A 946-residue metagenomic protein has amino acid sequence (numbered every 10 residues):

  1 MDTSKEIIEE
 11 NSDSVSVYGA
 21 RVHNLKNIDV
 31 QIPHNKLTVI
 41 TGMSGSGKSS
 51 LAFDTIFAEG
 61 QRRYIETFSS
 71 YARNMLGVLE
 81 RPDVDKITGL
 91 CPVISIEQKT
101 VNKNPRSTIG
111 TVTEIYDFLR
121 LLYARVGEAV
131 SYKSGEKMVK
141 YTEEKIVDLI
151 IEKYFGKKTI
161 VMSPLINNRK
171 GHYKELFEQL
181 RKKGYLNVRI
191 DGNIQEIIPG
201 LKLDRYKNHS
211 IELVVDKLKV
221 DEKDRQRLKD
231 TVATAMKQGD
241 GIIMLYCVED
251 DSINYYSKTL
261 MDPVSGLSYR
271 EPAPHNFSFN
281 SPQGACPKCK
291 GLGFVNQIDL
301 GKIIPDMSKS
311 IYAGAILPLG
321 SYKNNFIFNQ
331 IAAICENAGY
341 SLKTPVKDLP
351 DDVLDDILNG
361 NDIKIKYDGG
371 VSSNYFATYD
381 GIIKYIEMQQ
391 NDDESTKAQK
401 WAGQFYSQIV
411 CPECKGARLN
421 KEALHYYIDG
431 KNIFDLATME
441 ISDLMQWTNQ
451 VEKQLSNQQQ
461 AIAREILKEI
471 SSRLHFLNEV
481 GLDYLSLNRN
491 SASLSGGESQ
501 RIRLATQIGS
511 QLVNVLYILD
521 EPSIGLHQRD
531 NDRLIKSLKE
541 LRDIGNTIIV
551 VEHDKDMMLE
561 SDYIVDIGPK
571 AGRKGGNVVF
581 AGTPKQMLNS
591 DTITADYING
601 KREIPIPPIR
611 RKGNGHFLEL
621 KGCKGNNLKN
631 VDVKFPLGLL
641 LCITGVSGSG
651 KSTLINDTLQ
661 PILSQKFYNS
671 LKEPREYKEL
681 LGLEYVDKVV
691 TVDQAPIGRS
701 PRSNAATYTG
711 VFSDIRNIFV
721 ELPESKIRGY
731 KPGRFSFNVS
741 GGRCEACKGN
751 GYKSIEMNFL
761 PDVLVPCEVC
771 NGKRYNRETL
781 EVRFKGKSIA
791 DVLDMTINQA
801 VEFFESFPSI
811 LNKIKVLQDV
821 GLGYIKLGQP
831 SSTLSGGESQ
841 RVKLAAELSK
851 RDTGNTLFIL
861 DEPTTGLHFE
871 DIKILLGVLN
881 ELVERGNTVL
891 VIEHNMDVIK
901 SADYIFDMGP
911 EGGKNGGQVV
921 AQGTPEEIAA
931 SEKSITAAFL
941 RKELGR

Functional and structural regions predicted by a protein language model:
M1-R946: Conserved phosphate-binding elements of NTP-dependent enzyme cores
